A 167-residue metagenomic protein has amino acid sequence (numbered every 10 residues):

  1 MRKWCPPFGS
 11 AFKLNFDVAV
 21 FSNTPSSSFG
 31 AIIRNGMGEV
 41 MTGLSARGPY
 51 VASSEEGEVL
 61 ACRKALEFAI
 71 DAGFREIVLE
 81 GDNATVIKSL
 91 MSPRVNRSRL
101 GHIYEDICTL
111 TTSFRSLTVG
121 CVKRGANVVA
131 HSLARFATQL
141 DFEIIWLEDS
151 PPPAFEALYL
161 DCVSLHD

Functional and structural regions predicted by a protein language model:
M1-D167: Primary recognition of RNase H-like, Mg2+-dependent phosphodiesterase/nuclease domains
